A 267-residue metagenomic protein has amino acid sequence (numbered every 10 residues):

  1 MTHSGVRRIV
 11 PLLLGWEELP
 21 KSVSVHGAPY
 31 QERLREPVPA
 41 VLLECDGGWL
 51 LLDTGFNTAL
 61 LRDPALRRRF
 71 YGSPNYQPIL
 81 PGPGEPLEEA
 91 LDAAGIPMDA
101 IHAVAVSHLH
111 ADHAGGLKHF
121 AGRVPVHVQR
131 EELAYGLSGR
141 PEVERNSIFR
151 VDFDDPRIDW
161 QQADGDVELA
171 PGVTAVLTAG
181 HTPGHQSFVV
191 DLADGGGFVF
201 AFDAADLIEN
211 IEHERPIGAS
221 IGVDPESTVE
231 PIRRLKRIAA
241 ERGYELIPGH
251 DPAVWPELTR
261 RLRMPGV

Functional and structural regions predicted by a protein language model:
R8, W16-E89, S187-D203: Conserved beta-strand hairpin/beta-sheet module of binuclear metal-dependent hydrolase folds, prominently
L14, T54-N57, L109, E131-E132 (+3 more regions): Active-site metal-binding loops of divalent metal-dependent hydrolases
Y30-L34, V176-H181: Short Gly/Pro-enriched turn/cap motifs at secondary-structure boundaries
R62-P81, L207-G222, R263-V267: Active-site gating loops and adjacent loop-to-helix segments of metal-dependent hydrolytic enzymes
P78-A100, H119, P125, R130-L177 (+1 more regions): Metallo-beta-lactamase
I101-D112: Metallo-beta-lactamase
G115-G122, E257-R261: Metal-dependent catalytic neighborhoods of phosphoester/phosphodiester hydrolases
E142-E144, I148-D154, D166-E168, T174-L177 (+1 more regions): Metallo-beta-lactamase
